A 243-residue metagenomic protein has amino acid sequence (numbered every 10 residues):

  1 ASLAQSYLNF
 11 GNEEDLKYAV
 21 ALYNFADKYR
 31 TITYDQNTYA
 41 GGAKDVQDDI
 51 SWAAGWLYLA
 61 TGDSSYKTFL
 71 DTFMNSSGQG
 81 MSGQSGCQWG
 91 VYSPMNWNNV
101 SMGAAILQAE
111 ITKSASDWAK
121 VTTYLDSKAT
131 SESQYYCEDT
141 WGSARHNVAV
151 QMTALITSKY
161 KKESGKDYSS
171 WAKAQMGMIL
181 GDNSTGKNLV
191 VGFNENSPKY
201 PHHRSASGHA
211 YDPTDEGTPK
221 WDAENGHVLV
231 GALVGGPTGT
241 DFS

Functional and structural regions predicted by a protein language model:
A1-N9, Q47-T72, M95-S131, T140-S243: Aromatic (Trp/Tyr) and acidic
A1-Q88: Catalytic cores of extracellular degradative/oxidative enzymes
Q36-Y39, G86-G90, T130-G142, K159-K161: Acidic, serine/threonine- and proline-rich low-complexity regulatory regions
